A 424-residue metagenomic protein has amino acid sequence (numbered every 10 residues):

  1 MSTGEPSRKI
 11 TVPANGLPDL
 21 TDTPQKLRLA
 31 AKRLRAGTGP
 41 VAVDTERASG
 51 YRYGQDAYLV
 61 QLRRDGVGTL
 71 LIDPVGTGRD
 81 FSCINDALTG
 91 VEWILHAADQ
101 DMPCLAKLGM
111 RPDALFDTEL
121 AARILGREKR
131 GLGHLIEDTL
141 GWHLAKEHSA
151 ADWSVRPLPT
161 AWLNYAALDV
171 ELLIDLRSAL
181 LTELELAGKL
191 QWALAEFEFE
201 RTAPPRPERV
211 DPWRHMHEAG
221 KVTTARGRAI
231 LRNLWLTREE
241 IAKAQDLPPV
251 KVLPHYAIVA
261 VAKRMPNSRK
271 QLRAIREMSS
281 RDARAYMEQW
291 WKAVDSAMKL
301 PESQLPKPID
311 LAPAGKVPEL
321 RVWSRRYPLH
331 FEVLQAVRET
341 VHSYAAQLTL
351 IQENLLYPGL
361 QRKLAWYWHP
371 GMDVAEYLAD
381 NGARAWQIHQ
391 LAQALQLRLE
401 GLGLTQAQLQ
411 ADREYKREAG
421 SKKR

Functional and structural regions predicted by a protein language model:
M1-V41, T45, D412, K416-A419: N-terminal accessory regions of nucleic-acid-interacting proteins
G4-L20, Q61-S82, D86-A87, V91-I174 (+2 more regions): Active-site-proximal helix-loop-helix substrate-binding element of RNase H-like nuclease domains
P40, A57, V91-E92: "…together with the soluble PPM/PP2C metallo-phosphatase catalytic core" -> "…together with the soluble PPM/PP2C
V43-R52, G359-K363: Short secondary-structure junction/hinge motifs that connect adjacent elements
E46-G50, A121, E277-S279: Short beta-turn/strand-loop junction motif enriched in small, turn-promoting residues
E46-V67: An N-terminal structural lobe/cap that precedes and organizes the functional/catalytic core across diverse proteins
T160, L180-R424: Accessory DNA-binding and partner-docking regions appended to nucleic-acid-acting proteins, especially the terminal
